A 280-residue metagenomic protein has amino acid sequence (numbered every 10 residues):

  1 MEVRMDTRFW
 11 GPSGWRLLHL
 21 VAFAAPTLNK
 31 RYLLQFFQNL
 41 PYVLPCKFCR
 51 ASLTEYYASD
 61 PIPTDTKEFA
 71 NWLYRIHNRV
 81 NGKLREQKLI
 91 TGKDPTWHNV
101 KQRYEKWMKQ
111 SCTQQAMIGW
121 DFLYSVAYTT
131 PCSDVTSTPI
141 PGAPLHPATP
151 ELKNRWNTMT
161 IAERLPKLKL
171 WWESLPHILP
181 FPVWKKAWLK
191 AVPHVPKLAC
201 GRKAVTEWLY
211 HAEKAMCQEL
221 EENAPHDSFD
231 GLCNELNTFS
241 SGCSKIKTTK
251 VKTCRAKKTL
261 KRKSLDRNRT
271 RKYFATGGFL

Functional and structural regions predicted by a protein language model:
M1-V43, K47-L280: Mid-to-C-terminal functional-domain signal that highlights helix-capping/loop sites within ligand-binding modules
